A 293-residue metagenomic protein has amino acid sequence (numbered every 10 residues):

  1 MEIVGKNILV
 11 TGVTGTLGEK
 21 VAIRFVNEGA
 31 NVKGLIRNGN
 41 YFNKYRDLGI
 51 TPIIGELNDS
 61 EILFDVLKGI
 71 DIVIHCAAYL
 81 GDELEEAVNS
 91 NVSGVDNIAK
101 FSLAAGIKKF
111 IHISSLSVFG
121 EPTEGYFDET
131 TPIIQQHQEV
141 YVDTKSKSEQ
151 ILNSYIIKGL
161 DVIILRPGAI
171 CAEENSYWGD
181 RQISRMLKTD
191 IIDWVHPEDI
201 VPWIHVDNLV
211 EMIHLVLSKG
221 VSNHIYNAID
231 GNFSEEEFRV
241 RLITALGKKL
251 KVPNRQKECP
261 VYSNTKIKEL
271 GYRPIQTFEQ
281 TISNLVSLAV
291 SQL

Functional and structural regions predicted by a protein language model:
N7, F278-L293: Amphipathic terminal alpha-helices
I8-E28: N-terminal Rossmann NAD(P)H-binding glycine-rich loop of SDR-like oxidoreductase domains
N40-R46, I50-S93, N97: NAD(P)H-binding glycine-rich loop region in Rossmannoid oxidoreductase-like domains and their noncatalytic homologs
N97-V140: Conserved Rossmann-fold NAD(P)-dependent oxidoreductase catalytic core, especially the SDR/UDP-sugar
T123-I164: Catalytic helix-loop patch of NAD(P)-dependent Rossmann-fold dehydrogenases
S154-V201: NAD(P)-dependent short-chain dehydrogenase/reductase
I183-D193, D199-Y226: Alpha-helical substrate-binding/gating segment
V210-C259, S263, L293: Mid/C-terminal beta-alpha module of Rossmann-like enzyme folds, strongest in SDR-family dehydrogenases/epimerases
